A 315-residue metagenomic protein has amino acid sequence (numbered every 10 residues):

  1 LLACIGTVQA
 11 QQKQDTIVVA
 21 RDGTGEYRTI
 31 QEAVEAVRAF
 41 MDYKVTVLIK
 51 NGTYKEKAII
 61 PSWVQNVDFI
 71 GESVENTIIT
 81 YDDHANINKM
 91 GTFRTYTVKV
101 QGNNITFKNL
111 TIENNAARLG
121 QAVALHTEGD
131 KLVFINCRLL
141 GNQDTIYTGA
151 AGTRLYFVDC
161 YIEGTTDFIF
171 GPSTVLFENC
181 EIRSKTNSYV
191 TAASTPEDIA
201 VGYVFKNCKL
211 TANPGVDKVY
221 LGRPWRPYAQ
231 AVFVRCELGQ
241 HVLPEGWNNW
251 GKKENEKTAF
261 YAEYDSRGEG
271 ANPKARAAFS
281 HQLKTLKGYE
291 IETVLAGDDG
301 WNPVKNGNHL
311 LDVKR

Functional and structural regions predicted by a protein language model:
L1-K13: Bacterial Sec-dependent N-terminal signal peptides
Q12-R315: Sequence-level preference for short, compositionally simple segments enriched in small aliphatic or small polar residues
